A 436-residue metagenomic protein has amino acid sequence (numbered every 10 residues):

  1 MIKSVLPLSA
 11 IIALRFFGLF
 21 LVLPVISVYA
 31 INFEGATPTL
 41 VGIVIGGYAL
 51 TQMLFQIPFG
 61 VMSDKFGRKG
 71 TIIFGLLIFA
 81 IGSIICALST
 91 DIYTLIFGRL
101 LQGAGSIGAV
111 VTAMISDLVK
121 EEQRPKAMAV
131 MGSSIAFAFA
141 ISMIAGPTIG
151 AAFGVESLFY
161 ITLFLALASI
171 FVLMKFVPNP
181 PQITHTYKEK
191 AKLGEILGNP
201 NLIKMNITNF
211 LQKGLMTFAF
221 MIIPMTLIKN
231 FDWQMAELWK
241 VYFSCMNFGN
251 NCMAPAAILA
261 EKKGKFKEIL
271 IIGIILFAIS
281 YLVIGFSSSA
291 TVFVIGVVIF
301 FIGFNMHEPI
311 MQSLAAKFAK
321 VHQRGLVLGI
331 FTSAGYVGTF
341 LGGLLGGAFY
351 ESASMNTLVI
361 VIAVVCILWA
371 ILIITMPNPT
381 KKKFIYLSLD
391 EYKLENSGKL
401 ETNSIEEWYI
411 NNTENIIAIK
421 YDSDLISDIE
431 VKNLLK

Functional and structural regions predicted by a protein language model:
P24-P38, M221-E237: Short amphipathic helix-loop junctions that connect adjacent transmembrane helices in Major Facilitator Superfamily/SLC
G35, G67, L88-D91, F286-S288: Helix-breaking motifs and short loop linkers at transmembrane-helix boundaries and internal kinks in secondary membrane
L54-T90: Conserved MFS/SLC helix-loop-helix module at the cytosolic interface between two early adjacent transmembrane helices
Q56-G67, C252-K265, Y350: Helix-to-loop junctions at the C-terminal end of transmembrane segments in multipass secondary transporters
K65-G75, E261-I274: Cytoplasmic membrane-interface "Motif A"-like loop-to-helix N-cap segments of 12-TM Major Facilitator Superfamily
G98-I135: Cytoplasmic helix-loop-helix junction between adjacent transmembrane helices in 12-TM secondary transporters
F164-Q182, W369-P377: C-terminal membrane-cytosol helix-exit motif in multi-pass small-molecule transporters
P178-T208: Juxtamembrane intracellular "pre-TM" segments in multi-pass secondary transporters
